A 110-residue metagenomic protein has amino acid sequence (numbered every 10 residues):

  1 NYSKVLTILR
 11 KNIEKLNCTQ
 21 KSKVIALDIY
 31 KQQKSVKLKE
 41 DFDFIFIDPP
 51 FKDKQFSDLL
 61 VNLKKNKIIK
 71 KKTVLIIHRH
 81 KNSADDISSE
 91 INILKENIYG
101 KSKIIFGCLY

Functional and structural regions predicted by a protein language model:
N1-Y110: Class I S-adenosyl-L-methionine-dependent methyltransferase catalytic core
